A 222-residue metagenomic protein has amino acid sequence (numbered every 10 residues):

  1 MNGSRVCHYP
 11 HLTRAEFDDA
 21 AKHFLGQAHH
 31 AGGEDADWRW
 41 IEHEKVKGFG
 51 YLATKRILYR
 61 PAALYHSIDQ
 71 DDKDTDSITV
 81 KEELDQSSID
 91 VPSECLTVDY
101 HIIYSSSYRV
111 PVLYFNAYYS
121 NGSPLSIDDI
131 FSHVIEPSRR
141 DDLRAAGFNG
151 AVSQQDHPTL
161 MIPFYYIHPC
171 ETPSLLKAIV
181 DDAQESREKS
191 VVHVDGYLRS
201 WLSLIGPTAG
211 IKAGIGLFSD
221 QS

Functional and structural regions predicted by a protein language model:
M1-V98, S105-Y108, G122-P124, D128-D220: Extended, low-hydrophobicity segments enriched in charged/polar residues
S107, P111-F115: Acidic, Ser/Pro-rich intrinsically disordered regulatory regions that embed short linear motifs
A117-Y119: A short beta-strand motif that forms part of the nucleic acid-binding face of small beta-barrel RNA-binding folds
